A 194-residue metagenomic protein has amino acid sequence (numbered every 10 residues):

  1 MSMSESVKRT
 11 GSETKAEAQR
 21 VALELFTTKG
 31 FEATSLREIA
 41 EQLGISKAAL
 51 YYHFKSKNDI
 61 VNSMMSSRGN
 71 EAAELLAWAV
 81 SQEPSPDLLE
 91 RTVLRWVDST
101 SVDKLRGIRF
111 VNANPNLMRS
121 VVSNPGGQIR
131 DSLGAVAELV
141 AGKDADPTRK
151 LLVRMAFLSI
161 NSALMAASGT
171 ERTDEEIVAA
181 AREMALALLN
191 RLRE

Functional and structural regions predicted by a protein language model:
M1-E13, T170, E194: N-terminal intrinsically disordered/low-complexity leader segments
T14-E17, V21, L25-D59, S63: Helix-turn-helix
L23, A73, A77, V97 (+2 more regions): Regular secondary-structure segments
S63, E74-R109: Hydrophobic alpha-helical connector segments
I108, R119-E194: Hydrophobic/aromatic-rich alpha-helical bundle segments in the mid-to-C-terminal region
V111-L117: Short linear capping/connector segments at secondary-structure termini
